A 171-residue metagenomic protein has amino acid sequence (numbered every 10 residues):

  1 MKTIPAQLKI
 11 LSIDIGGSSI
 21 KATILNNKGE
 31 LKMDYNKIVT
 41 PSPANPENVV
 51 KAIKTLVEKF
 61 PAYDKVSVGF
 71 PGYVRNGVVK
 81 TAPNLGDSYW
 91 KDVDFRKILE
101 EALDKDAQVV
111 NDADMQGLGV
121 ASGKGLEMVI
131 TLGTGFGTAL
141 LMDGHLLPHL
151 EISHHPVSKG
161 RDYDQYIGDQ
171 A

Functional and structural regions predicted by a protein language model:
K2-N48, H145-A171: Short glycine-rich, Thr/Ser-proximal phosphate-binding strand/loop in the N-terminal lobe of ATP-dependent enzymes
A6-L8, I20, D104-K105, G123-E127 (+1 more regions): Short coil/turn connectors at secondary-structure junctions
I10-D14, K65-S67, E127-T131, G137: Short glycine-aspartate micro-motif
I20-I24, G72, L118, F136-M142: Short beta-strand scaffold segments in enzyme catalytic cores
D34, V39-K54, E58, D64-V66 (+3 more regions): Glycine-rich phosphate-binding loop and adjoining helix at the ATP-binding site of ATP-dependent phosphoryl-transfer
V78, G119-A121, L140-M142, E151: Short, well-ordered secondary-structure micro-motifs
D112-D114, M128, F136-G137, H145: HAD-like small-molecule phosphatases
